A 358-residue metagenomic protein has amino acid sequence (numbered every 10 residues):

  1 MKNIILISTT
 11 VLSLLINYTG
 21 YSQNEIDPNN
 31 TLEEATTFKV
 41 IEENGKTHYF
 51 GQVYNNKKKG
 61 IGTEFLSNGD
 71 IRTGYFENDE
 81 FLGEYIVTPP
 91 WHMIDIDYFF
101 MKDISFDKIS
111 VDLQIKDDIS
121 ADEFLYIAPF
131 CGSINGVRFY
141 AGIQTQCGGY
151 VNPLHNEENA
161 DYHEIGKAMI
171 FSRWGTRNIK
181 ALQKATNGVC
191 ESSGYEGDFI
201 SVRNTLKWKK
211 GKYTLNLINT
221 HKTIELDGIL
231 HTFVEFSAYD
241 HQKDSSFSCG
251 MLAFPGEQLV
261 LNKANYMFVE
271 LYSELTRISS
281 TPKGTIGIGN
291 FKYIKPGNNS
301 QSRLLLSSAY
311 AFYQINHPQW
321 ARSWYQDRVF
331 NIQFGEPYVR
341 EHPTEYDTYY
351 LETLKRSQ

Functional and structural regions predicted by a protein language model:
M1-I4: Positively charged n-region of N-terminal signal peptides that target proteins for export
S8-N17: Bacterial N-terminal signal peptides
Y21-H92: Glycine/tyrosine- and acidic-biased, solvent-exposed loop/turn segments at the edges of beta-strands
H48, M93-Y98, D198-R203: Short structured motifs
V87-F106, Q114-D122, N265-V269, S273-Q358: Activation corresponds to long, low-complexity, non-globular regions
T88-K184, T353-S357: Secretory/extracellular carbohydrate-interaction modules and structurally similar beta-sandwich "look-alikes"
C190-K212: Short, aromatic/His-centered strand-loop micro-motif at the edge of beta-sheets
K207-F247: Carbohydrate-binding surfaces in secreted/extracellular proteins
